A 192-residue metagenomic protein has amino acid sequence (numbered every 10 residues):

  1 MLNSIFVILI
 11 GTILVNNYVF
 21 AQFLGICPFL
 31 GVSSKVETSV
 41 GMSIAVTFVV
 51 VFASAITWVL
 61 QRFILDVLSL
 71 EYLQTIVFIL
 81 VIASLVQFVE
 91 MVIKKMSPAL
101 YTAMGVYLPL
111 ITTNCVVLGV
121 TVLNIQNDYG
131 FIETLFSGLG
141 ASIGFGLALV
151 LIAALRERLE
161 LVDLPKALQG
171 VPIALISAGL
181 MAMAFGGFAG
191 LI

Functional and structural regions predicted by a protein language model:
S4, M183-I192: Juxtamembrane boundary at the C-terminal end of a transmembrane helix
I5-F20, S69-S84, L135-A148: Structural signature of hydrophobic alpha-helical transmembrane segments
I10-A45: Juxtamembrane transmembrane-helix termini in multi-pass membrane transport proteins
F23-G31, E90-M96, Y107-L108, C115-D128: Generic transmembrane alpha-helix signature in multi-pass membrane proteins, especially transporters/channels
L24-T38, V86-L100, I152-D163: C-terminal ends of transmembrane helices
A45-A55, G105-V120, G170-A182: Small-residue-rich segments of transmembrane alpha-helices in multi-pass membrane proteins, especially helix faces
R62-G105: Ordered, amphipathic secondary-structure segments that act as subunit-interaction surfaces in large macromolecular
E157-L175: Interfacial loop-to-transmembrane junctions
